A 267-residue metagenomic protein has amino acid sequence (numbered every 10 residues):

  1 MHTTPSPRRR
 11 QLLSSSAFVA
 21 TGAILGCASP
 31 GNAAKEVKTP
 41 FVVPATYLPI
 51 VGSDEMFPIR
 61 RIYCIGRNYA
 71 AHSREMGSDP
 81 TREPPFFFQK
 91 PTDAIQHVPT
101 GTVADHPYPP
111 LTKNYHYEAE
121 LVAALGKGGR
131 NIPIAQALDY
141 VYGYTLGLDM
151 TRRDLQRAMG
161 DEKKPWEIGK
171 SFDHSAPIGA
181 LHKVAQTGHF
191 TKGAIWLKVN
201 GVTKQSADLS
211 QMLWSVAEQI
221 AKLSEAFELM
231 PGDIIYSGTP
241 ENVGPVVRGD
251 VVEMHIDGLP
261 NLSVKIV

Functional and structural regions predicted by a protein language model:
H2, Q11-P30: N-terminal export signals
A34-Q136: Extended, compositionally biased flexible segments
K35-M56, H72, P99, R153-V267: Catalytic-pocket segment enriched in acidic/His residues
R61-Y63, P85-F87, E120-V122, G143-T145 (+4 more regions): Structural motif
G66, A123, D149, I178 (+1 more regions): A residue-level signal for conserved active-site and pocket-lining positions in enzyme catalytic cores
R82-P84, P91, Y117-L121, Y140-L146 (+4 more regions): A generic structural signal for short beta-strands and their flanking turns/coil linkers
N131-I168: Hydrophobic, well-structured mid-protein blocks that either form specific transmembrane helices
